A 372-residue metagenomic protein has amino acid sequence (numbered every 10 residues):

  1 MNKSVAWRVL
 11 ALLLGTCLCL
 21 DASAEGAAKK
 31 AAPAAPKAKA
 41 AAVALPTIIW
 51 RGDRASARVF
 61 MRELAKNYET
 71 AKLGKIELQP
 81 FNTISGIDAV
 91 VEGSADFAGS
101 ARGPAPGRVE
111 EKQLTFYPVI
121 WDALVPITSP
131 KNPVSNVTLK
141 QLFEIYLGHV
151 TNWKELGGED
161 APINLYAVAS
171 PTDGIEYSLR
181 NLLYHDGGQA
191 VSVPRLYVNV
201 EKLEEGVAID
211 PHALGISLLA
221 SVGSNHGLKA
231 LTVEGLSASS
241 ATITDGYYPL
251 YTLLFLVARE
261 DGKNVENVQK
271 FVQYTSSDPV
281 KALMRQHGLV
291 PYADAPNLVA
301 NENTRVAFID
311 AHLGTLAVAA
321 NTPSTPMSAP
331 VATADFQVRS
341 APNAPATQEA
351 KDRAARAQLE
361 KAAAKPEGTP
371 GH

Functional and structural regions predicted by a protein language model:
M1-L10: Bacterial N-terminal signal peptides that target proteins for export
V9-C19: Bacterial N-terminal signal peptides
E25-I120, I127-H372: Exported/periplasmic ABC-transporter solute-binding proteins
